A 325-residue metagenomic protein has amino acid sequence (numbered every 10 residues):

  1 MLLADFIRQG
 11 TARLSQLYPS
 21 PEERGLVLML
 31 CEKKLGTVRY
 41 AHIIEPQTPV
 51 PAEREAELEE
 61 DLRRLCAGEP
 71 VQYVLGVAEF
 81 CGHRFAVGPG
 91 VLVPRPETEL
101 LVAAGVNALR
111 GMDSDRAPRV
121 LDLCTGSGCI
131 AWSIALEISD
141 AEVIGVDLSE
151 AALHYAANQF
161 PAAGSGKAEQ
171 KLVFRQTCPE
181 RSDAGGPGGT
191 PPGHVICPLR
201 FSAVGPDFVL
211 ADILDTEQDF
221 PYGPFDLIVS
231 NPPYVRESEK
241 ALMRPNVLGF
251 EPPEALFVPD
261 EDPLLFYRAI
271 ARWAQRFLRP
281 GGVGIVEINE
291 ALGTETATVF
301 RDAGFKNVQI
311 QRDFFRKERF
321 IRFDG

Functional and structural regions predicted by a protein language model:
M1-A4, P51-E55, L92-P96, D260-L264 (+1 more regions): Short, solvent-exposed loop/helix junctions and linker helices that flank or host conserved functional motifs
M1-A78: N-terminal auxiliary segments of SAM/dcSAM-dependent transferases
E45-P46, V50, A56-S139, V143-N158 (+2 more regions): SAM-dependent Rossmann-like transferase core, predominantly class I methyltransferases with a strong bias toward
E137, A141-E142, V146-F174, H194 (+1 more regions): S-adenosylmethionine
T177-P179, G185: Glycine-biased, low-complexity coil/linker segments
